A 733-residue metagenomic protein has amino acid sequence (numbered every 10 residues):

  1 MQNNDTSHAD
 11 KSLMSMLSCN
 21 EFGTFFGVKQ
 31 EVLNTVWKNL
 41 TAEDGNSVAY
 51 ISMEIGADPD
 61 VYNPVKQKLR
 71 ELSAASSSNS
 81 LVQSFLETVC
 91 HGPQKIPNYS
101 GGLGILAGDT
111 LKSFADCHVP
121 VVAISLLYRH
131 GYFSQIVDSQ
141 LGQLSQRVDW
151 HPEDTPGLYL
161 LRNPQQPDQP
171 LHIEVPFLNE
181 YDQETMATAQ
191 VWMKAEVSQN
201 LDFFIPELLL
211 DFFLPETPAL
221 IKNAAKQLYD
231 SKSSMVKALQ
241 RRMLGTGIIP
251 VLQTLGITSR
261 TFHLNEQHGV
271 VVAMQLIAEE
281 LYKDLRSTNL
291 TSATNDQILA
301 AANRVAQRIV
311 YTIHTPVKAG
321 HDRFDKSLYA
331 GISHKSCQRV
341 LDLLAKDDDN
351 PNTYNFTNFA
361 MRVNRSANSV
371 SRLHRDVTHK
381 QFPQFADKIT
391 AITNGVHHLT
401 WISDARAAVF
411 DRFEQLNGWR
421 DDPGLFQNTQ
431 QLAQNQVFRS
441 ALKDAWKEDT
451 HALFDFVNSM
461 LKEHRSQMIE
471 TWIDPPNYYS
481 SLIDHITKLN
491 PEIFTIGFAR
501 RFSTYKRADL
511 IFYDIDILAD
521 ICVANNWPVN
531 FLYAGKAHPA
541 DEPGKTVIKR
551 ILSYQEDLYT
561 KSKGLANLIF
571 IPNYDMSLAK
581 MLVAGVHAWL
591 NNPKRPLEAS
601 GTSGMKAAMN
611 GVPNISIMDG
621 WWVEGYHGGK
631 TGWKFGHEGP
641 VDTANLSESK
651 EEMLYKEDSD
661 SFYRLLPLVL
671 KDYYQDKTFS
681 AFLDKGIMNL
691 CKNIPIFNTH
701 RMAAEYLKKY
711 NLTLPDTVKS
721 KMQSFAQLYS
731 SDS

Functional and structural regions predicted by a protein language model:
M1-S733: Catalytic cores of carbohydrate-active enzymes across secretory and cytosolic contexts
